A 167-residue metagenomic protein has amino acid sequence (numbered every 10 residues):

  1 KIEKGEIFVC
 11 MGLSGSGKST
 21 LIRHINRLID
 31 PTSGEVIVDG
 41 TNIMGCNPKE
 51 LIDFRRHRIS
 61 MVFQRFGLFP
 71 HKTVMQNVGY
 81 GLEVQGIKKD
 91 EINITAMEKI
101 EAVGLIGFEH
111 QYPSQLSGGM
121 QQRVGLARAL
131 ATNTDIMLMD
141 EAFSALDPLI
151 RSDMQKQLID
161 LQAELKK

Functional and structural regions predicted by a protein language model:
K1, T41-N42, E83, D90-F108 (+1 more regions): Conserved ABC ATPase "signature" region
N26: Helix-to-loop junction immediately C-terminal to a conserved catalytic motif
G34-N42: Conserved ABC transporter NBD signature motif
I43-S60, V84, K89, N93: ABC ATPase NBD coupling module
K72-G79: Short coil-to-helix segment of the ABC ATPase nucleotide-binding domain corresponding to the Q-loop/switch region
Y112-L116, M120: Conserved ABC ATPase signature
A131-D135: A short, proline-enriched helix->beta-strand linker immediately N-terminal to the Walker B motif in ABC-type P-loop
